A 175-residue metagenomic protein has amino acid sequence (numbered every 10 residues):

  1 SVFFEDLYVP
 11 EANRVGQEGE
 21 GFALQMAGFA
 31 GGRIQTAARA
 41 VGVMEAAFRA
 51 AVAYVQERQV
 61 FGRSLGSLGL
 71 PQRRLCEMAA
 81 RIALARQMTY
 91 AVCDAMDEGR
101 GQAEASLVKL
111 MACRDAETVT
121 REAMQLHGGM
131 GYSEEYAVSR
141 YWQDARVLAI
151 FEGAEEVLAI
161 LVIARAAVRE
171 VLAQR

Functional and structural regions predicted by a protein language model:
S1-L7: Mobile, glycine-enriched helix-loop/loop "lid" segments at the mouths of ligand-binding/catalytic clefts that gate
F3, A12, E20, A27-R175: Alpha-helical interface subdomain recognition
Y8-V15: Active-site/binding-pocket entry motifs
